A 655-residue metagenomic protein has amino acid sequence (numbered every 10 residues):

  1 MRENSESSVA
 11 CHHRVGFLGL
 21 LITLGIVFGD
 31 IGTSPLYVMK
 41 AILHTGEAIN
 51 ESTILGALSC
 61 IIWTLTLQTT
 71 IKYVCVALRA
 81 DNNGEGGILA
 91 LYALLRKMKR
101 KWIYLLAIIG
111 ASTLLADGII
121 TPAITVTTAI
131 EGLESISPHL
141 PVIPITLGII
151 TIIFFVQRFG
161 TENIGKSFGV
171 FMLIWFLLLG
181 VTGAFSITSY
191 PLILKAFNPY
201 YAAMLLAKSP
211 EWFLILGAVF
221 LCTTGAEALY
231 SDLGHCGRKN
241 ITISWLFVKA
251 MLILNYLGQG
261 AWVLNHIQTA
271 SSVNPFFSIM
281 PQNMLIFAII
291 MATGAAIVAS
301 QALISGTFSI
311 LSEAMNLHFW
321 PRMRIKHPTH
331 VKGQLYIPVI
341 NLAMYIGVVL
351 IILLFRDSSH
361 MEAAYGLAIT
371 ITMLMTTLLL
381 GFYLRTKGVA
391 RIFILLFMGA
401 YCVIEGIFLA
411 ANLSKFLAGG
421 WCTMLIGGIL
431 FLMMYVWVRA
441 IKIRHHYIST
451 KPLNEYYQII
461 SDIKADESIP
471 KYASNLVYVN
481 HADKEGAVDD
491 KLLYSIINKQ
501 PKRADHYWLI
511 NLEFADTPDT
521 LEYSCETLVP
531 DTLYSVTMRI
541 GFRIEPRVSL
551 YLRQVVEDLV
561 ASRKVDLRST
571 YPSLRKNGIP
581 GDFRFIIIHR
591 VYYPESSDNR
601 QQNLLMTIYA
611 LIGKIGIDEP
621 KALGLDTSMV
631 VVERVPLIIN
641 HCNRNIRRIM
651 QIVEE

Functional and structural regions predicted by a protein language model:
R2-E655: The structured alpha-helical core of multi-pass membrane proteins
